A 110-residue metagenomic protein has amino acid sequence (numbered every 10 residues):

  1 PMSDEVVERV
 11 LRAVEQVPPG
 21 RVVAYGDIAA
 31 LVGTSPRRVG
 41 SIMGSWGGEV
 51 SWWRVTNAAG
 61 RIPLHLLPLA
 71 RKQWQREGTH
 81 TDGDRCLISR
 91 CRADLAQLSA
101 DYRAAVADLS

Functional and structural regions predicted by a protein language model:
P1-S110: Nucleic acid-binding interface residues in structured DNA/RNA-binding domains, emphasizing the DNA-engaging scaffolds
